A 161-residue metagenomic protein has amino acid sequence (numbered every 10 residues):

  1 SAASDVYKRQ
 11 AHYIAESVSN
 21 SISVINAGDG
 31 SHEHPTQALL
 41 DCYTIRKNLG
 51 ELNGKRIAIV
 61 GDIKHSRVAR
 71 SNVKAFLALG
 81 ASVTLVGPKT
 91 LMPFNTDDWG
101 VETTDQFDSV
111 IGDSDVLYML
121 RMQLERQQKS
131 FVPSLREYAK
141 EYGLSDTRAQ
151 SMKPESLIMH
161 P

Functional and structural regions predicted by a protein language model:
A2-Y7: Short, small-residue-biased leader/transition segments that mark boundaries at the very start of proteins
K8-S19: Active-site-adjacent beta->alpha loops and helix N-cap segments on the catalytic face of soluble alpha/beta enzymes
I14, A75, R148: Hydrophobic/aromatic ligand-binding patch that stacks against planar heteroaromatic rings of cofactors or nucleotides
N20-I22, A81, S151-L157: A short helix->loop->beta-strand "cap" motif at the edges of active sites that frequently abuts
S23-A27, I59, L85, M159-P161: General beta-strand structural signal in soluble alpha/beta enzymes
D29-T44: A glycine-rich, Thr/Ser-enriched phosphate-binding loop motif common to dinucleotide/cofactor-binding enzymes
C42, R46-L120: Glycine-rich phosphate/diphosphate-binding loop of Rossmann-like nucleotide-binding domains
T96-P161: Rossmann-like adenosine-cofactor binding region
